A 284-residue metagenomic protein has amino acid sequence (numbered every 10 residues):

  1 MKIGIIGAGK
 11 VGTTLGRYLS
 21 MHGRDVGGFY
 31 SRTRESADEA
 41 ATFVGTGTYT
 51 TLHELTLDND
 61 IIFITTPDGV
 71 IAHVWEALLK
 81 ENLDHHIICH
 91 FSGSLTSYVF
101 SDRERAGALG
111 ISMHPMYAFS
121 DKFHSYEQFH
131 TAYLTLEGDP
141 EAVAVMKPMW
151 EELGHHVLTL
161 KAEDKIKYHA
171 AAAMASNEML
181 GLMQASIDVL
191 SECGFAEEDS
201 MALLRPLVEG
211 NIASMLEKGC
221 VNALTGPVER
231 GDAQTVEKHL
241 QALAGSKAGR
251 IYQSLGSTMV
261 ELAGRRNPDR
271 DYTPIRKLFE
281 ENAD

Functional and structural regions predicted by a protein language model:
M1-E54: NAD(P)+-binding Rossmann beta1-loop-alpha1 motif at the extreme N-terminus of oxidoreductases
R24-G28, N59-I62, H85-I88, T131-L134: Short active-site oxyanion
E39-F43, G107, H124-L216, K277-F279: Internal alpha-helical scaffold of NAD(P)-dependent oxidoreductase catalytic cores
A40, D269-D284: Short, basic/aromatic-enriched C-terminal tail that caps enzymatic domains
V44-H124: Rossmann-like NAD(P)(H) cofactor-binding subdomain of soluble oxidoreductases
A213-D271: Interdomain hinge/lid region at the active-site interface of Rossmann-like NAD(P)-dependent oxidoreductases
